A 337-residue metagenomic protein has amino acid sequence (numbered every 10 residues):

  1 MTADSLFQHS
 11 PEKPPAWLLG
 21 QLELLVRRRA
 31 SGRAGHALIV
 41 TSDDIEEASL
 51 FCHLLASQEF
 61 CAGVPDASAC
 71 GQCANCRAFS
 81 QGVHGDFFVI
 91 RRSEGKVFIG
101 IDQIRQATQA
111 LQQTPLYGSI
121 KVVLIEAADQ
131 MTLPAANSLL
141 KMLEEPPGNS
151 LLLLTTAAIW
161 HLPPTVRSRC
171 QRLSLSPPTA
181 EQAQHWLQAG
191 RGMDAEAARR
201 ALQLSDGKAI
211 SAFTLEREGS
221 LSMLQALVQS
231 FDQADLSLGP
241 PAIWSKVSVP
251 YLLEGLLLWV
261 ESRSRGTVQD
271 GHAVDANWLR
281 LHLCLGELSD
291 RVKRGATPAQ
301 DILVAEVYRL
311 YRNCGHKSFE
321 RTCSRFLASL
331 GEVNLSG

Functional and structural regions predicted by a protein language model:
M1-C61, D66, N75-A78, G148-S150 (+1 more regions): Charged, glycine-rich active-site and insertion segments that engage polyanionic ligands
E23-R29, F98-V122, Q130, P134-M142: Conserved alpha-helical scaffold flanking the Walker A/P-loop in AAA+ ATPase domains
R33-A34, S80-H84, L116-S119, P146-N149: Short loop/turn elements that form and flank the Walker-type P-loop nucleotide-binding site in RecA-like NTPase cores
A69-I99, W160: AAA+/P-loop NTPase substrate/partner-engagement loops
E94-I101, A128, R172-L173: Flexible beta-alpha connector loops of hexameric P-loop NTPases
V122-L124, L153: Structural motif
A127-M131, I159: Conserved Walker B
N137-L154: Conserved catalytic/switch belt of AAA+ P-loop NTPases
